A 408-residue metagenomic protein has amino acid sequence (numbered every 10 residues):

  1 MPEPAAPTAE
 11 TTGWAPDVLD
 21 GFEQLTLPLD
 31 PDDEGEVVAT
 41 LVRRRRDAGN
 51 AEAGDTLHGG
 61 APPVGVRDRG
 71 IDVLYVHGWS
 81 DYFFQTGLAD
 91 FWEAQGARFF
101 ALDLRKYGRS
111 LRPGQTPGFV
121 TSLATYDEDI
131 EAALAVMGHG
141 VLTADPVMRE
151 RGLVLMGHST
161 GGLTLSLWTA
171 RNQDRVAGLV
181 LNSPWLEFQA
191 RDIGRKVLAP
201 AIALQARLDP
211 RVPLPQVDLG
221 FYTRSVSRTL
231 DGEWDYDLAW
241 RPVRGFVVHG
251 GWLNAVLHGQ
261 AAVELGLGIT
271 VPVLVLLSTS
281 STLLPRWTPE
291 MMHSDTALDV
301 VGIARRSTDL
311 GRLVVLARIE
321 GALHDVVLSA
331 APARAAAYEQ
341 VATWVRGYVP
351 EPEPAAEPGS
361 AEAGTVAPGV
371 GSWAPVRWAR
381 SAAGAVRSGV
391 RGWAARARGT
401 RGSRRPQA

Functional and structural regions predicted by a protein language model:
M1-V66: N-terminal cap/lid segment of alpha/beta-hydrolase-fold proteins
R45-L104, L111-P113, E290: Short, surface-exposed "cap/lid" segments of acyl-processing enzymes
W79, D103-G108, W185, E320-L323: Short beta-to-alpha linker loops that shape the active-site pocket of alpha/beta-hydrolase fold enzymes
F119-V141: Alpha/beta-hydrolase active-site loop
V141-S159: Alpha/beta-hydrolase fold nucleophile elbow
T160, T164-V248: Alpha/beta-hydrolase-fold enzymes
P215-V314, R318: Serine-hydrolase catalytic core
L313-A408: Catalytic active-site module of serine/aspartate enzymes centered on a nucleophile-bearing elbow/loop
